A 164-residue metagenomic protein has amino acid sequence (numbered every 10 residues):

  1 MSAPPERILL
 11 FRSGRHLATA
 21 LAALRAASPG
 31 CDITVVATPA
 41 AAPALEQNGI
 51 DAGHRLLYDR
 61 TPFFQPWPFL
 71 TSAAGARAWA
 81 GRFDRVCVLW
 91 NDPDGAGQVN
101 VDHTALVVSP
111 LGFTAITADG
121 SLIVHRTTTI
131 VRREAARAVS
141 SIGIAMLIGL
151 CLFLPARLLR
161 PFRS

Functional and structural regions predicted by a protein language model:
P5-D32, V36-R132: Active-site and donor-binding regions of nucleotide-sugar-utilizing enzymes
I116-S164: Active-site-proximal region of nucleotide-activated glycan assembly enzymes, centered on histidine/acidic-rich loops
